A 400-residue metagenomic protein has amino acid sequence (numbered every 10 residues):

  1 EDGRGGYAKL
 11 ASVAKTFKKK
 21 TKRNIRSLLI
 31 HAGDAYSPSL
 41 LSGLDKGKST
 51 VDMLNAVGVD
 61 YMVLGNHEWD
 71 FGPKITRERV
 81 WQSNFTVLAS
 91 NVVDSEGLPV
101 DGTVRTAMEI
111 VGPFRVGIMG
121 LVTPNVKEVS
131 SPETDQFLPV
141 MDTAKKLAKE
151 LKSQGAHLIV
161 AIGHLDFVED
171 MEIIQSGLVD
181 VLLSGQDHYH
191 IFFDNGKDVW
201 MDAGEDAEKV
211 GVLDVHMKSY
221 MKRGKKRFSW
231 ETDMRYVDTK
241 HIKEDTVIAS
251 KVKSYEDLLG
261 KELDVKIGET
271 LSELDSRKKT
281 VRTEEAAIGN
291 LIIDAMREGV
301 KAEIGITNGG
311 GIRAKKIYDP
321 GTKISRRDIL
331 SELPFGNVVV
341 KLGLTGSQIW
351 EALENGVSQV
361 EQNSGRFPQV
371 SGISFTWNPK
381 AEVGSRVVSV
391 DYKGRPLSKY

Functional and structural regions predicted by a protein language model:
E1-E244, S254, V281-A295, G305 (+3 more regions): Acidic, metal/ion-coordinating pockets
D2-K9, N84-N91, S95-E96, T103 (+1 more regions): Feature captures C-terminal
S12, T16-K19, E78, K146 (+10 more regions): Charged/polar, solvent-exposed surface patches and flexible loops
K22, I174, D202, K253 (+5 more regions): Generic hydrophobic alpha-helical membrane-segment signal
L165-V168, R235-K261, I373-K399: Amphipathic, soluble alpha/beta structural segments
F192, S229-T232, T270-S276, D328-F335: Short acidic (Asp/Glu) and glycine-rich catalytic loops that position anionic groups and cofactors
K243-I324, Q362: Hard-cation-handling environments
